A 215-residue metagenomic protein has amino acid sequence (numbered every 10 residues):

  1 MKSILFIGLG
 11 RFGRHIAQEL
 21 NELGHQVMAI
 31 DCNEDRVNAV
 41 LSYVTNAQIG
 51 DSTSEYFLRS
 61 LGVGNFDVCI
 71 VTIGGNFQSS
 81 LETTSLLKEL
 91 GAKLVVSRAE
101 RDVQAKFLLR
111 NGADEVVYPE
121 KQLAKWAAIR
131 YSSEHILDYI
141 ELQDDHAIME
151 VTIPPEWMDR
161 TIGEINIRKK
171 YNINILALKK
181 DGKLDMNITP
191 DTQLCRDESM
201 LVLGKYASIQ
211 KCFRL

Functional and structural regions predicted by a protein language model:
M1-L215: Cytosolic regulatory regions of ion transport systems
